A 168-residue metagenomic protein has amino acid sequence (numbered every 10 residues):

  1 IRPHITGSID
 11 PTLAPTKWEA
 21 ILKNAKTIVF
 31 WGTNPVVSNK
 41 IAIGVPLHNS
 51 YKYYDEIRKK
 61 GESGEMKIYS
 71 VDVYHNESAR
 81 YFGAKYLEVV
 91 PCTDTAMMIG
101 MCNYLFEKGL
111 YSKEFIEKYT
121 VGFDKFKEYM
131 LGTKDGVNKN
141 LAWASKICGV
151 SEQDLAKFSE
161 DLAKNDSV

Functional and structural regions predicted by a protein language model:
I1-V168: Cofactor-pocket helix-loop regions in the catalytic cores of large enzyme subunits
